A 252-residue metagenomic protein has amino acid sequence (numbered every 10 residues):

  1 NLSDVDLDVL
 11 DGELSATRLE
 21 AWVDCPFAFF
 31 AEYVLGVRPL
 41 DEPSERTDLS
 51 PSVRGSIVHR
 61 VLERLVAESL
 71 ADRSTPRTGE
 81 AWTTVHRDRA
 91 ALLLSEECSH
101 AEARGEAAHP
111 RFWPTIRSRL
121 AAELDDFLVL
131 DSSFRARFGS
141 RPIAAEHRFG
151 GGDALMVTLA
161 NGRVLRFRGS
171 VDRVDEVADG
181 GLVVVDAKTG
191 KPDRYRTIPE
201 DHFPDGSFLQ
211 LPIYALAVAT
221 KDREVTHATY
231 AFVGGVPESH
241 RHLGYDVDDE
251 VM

Functional and structural regions predicted by a protein language model:
N1-M252: Structural signature of nuclease core domains in nucleic-acid processing machines
